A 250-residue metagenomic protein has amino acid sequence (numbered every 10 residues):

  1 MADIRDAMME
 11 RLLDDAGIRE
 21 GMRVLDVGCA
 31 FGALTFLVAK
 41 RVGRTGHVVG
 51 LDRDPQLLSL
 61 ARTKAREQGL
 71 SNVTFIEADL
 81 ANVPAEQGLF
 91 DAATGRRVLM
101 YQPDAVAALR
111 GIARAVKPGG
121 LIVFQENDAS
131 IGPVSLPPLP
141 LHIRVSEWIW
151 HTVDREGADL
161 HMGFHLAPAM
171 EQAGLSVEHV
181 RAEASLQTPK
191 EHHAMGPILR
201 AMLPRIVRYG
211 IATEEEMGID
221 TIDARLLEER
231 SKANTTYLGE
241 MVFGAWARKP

Functional and structural regions predicted by a protein language model:
A2, E178-Y237: C-terminal helical/coil "lid" or tail adjacent to the Rossmann-like core of SAM-dependent
D3-M22, L37: Conserved alpha-helix/loop element of class I SAM-dependent methyltransferases that forms part of the SAM/SAH-binding
L25-V27, F31-V83: Class I SAM-dependent methyltransferase SAM/SAH-binding core
N82-A92: A short acidic, Gly/Pro-enriched loop at the edge of an enzyme's catalytic core that lines a small-molecule cofactor
D91-A105: A short SAM/SAH-binding and catalytic strip from SAM-dependent methyltransferases
V106-L121: A short glycine-rich, Lys/Arg-flanked "PGG" loop and its adjoining helix->strand segment in the class I
V123-H192: Conserved catalytic/acceptor-binding region of the Class I
A173-S176, V242-P250: Core SAM-dependent methyltransferase catalytic element
